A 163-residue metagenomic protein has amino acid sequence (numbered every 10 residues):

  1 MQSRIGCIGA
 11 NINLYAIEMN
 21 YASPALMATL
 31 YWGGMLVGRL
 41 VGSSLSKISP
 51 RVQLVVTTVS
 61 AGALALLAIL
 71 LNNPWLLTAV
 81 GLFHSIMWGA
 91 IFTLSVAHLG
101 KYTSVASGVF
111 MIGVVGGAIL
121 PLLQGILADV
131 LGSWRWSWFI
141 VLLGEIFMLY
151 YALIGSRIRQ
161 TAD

Functional and structural regions predicted by a protein language model:
M1-T29: Extracytoplasmic gate region of multi-pass secondary transporters
E18-G34, S104-G108, W136-F139: Loop-to-transmembrane helix entry
V37-P50, A128-D129: Helix-to-loop junctions at the C-terminal end of transmembrane segments in multipass secondary transporters
V52-L67: Structural signature of the two symmetry-related core transmembrane helices
P74-W88: Hydrophobic core of transmembrane alpha-helices in multi-pass small-molecule transporters, especially MFS/SLC-type
S85-T103: Intracellular juxtamembrane helix-capping segments at the cytosolic ends of symmetry-related transmembrane helices
L123-E145: A membrane-interface helix-boundary motif in multi-pass transporters
F139-D163: Multi-pass alpha-helical transporter architecture, strongest for 12-TM Major Facilitator/SLC carriers used
